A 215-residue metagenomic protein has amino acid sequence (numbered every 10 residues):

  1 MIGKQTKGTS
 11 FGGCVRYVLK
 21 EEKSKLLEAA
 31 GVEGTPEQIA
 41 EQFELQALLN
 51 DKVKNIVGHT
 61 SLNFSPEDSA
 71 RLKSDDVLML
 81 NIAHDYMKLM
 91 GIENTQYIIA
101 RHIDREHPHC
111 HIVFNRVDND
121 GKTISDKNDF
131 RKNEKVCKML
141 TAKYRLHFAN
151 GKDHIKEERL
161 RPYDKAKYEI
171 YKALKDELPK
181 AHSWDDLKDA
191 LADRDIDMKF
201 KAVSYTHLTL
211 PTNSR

Functional and structural regions predicted by a protein language model:
M1-L208, S214-R215: N-terminal nicking endonuclease/strand-transfer module with a His-rich metal-binding environment and a catalytic Tyr
